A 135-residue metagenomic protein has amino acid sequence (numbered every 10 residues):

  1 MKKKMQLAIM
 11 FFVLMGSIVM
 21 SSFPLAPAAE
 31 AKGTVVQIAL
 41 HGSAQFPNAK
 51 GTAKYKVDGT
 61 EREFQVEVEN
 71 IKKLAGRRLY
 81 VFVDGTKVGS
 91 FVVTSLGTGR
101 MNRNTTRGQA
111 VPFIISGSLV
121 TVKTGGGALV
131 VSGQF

Functional and structural regions predicted by a protein language model:
K2, Q6, S21-F135: N-terminal targeting/export leaders
M10-S22: Bacterial N-terminal signal peptides
